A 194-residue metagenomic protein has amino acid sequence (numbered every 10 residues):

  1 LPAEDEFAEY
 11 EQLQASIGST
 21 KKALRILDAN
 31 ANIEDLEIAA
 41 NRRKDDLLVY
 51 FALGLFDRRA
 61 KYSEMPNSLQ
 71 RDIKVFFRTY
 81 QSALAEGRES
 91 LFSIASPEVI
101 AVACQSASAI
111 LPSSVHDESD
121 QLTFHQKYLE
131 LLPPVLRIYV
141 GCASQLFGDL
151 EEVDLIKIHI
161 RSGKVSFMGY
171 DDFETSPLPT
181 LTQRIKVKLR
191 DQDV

Functional and structural regions predicted by a protein language model:
L1-V194: Basic, alpha-helical nucleic-acid-binding regions used in initiation and control of genome expression
